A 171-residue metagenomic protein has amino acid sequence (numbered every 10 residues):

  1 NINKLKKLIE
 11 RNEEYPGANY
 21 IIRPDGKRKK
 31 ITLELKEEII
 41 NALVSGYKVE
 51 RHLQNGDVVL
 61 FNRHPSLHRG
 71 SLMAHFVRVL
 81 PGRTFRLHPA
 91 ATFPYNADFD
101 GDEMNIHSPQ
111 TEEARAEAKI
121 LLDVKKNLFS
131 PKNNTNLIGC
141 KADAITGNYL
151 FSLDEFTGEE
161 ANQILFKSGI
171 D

Functional and structural regions predicted by a protein language model:
N1-L128: Core mixed alpha/beta domains of very large multi-subunit molecular machines
S66-L67, S130-D171: Flexible, glycine-rich loop/tail regions that form catalytic "lids" or insertion modules at the edges of active sites
